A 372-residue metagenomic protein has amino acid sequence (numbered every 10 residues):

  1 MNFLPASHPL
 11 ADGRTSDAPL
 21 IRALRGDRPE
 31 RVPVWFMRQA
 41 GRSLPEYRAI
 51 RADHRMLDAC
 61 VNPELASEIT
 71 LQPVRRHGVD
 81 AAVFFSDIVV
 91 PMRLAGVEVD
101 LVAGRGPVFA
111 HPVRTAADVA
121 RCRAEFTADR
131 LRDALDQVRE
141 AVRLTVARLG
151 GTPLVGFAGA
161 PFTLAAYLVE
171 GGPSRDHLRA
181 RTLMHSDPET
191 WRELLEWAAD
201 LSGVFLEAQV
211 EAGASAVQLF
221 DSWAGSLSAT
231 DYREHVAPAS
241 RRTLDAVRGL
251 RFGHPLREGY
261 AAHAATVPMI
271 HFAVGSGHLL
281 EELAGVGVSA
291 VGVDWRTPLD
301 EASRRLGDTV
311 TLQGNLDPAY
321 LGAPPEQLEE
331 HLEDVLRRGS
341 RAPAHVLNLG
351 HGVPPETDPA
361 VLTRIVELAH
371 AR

Functional and structural regions predicted by a protein language model:
M1-A103, A237, R241-R242, E329 (+1 more regions): N-terminal basic, low-complexity leaders that serve as flexible interaction/assembly modules and, when applicable, as
P5-P9, H54-R55, T127-A128, H263-A265 (+1 more regions): N-terminal start-of-chain detector that recognizes signal peptides and the immediate post-cleavage beginning
D27-D58, I88, R93-R105, H111-A116 (+3 more regions): N-terminal small/glycine-rich loop or linker at the start of catalytic domains across soluble metabolic enzymes
D58-V61, C122-L135, R192, P318-G322: The substrate-binding groove and active-site-proximal loops of carbohydrate-active enzymes, especially glycoside
A95, V99, A120, A342-A344: Flexible, glycine-rich active-site loops centered on histidine and acidic residues that chelate a metal or position
G104-R148: A gly/proline- and charged-residue-enriched helix-loop-helix capping module
Q137-R372: Active-site loop segments of alpha/beta catalytic cores
